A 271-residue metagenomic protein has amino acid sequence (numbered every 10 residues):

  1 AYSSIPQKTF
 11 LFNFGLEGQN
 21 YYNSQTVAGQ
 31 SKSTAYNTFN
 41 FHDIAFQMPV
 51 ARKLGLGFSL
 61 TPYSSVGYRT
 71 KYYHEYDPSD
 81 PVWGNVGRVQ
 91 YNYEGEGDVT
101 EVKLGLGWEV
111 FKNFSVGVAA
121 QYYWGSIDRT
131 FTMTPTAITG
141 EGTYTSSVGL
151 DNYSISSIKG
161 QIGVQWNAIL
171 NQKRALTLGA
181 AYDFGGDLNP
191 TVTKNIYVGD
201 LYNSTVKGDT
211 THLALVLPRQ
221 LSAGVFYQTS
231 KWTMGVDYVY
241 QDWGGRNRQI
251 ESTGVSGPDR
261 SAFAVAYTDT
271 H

Functional and structural regions predicted by a protein language model:
A1-S64: N-terminal, post-signal peptide beta-strand-biased segments of exported outer-membrane/organellar beta-barrel and other
P49-H271: Outer-membrane beta-barrel porins/channels
